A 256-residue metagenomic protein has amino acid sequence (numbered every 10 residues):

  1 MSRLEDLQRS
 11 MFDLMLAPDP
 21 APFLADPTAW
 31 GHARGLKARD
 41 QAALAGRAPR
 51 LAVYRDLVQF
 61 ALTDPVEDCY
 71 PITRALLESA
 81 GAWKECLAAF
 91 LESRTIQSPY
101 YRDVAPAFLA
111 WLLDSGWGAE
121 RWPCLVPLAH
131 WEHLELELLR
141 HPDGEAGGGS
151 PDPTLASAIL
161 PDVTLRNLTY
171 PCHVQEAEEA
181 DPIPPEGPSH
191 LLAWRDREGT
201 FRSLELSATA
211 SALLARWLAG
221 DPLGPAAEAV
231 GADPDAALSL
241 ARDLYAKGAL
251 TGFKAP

Functional and structural regions predicted by a protein language model:
M1-S150, L204-P256: Long, charge-rich, low-complexity alpha-helical segments
D143-E145, S150-S157, D162-L165: Surface-exposed beta-loop interaction hotspot
S157-G220: Low-complexity, glycine/alanine/valine/leucine- and proline-rich hydrophobic stretches
